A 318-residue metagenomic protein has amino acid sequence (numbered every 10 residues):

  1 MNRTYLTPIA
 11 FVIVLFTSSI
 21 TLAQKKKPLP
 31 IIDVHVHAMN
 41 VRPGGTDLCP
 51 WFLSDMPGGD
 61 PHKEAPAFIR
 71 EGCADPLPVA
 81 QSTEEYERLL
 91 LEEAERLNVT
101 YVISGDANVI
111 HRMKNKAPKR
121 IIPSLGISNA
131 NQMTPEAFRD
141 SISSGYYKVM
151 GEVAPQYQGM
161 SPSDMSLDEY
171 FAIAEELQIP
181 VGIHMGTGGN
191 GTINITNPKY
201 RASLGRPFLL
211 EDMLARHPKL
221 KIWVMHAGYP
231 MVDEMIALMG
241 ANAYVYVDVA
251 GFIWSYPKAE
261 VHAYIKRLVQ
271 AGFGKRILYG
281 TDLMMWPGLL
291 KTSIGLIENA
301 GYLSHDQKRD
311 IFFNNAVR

Functional and structural regions predicted by a protein language model:
M1-I9: Bacterial N-terminal signal peptides that target proteins for export
P8-S18: Bacterial N-terminal signal peptides
S19-A23: Sec/Tat signal peptide C-region and signal peptidase I cleavage site
Q24-D75, R88-E92, F273-L278, M284-R318: Mid-to-C-terminal alpha-helical segments outside catalytic/metal-binding sites
M39-V41, N108-H111, A130-M133, Q156-Q158 (+4 more regions): Active-site environment of divalent metal-dependent phosphoester hydrolases
L53-E84, L89-A107, I121-G126, K148-E152: Divalent metal-dependent hydrolysis catalytic cores, especially in the metallo-beta-lactamase
E85-L91, A130-I142: Short, acidic/polar
K119-I121, K148-V149, S163-L278: Catalytic pocket-lining loop regions of alpha/beta-barrel enzymes, especially the amidohydrolase/enolase/GH5 lineages
